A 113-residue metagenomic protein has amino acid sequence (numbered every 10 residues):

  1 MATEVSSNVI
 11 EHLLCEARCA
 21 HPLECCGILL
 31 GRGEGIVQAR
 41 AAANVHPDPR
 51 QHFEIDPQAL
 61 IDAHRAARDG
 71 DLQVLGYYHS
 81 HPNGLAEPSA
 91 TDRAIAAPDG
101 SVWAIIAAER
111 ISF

Functional and structural regions predicted by a protein language model:
M1-V74, P82-F113: Conserved beta-strand-loop surface patch within small alpha/beta domains used for substrate/adaptor or ligand engagement
